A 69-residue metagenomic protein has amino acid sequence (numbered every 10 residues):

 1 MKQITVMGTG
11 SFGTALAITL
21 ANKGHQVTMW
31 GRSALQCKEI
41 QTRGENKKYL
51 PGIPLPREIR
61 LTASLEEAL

Functional and structural regions predicted by a protein language model:
M1-I53, R60-A63: NAD(P)+-binding Rossmann beta1-loop-alpha1 motif at the extreme N-terminus of oxidoreductases
A68-L69: A short, aliphatic-rich alpha-helical micro-motif
